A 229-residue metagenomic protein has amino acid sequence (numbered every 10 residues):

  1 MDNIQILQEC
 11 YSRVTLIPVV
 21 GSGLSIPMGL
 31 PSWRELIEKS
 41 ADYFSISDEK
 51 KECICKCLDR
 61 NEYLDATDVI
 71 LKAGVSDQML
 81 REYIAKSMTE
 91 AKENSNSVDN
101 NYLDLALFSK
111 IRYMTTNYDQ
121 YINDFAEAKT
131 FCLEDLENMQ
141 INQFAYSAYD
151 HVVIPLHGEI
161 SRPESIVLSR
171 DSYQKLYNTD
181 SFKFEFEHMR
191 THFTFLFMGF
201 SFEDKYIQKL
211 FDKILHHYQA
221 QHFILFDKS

Functional and structural regions predicted by a protein language model:
M1-S229: Conserved catalytic-core helix/loop/strand module for nucleotide-ribose chemistry
